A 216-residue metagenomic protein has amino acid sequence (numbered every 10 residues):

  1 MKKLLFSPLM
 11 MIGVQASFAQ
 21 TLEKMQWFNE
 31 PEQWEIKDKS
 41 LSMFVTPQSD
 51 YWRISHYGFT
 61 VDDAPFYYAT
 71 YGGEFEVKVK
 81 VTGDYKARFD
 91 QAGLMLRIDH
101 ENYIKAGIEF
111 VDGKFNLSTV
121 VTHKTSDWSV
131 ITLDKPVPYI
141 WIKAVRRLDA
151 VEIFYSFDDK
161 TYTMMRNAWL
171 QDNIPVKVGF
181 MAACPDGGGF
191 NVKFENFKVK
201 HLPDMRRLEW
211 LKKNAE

Functional and structural regions predicted by a protein language model:
M1-T21: Bacterial Sec-dependent N-terminal signal peptides
Q20-E216: Extracellular glycan-recognition regions
